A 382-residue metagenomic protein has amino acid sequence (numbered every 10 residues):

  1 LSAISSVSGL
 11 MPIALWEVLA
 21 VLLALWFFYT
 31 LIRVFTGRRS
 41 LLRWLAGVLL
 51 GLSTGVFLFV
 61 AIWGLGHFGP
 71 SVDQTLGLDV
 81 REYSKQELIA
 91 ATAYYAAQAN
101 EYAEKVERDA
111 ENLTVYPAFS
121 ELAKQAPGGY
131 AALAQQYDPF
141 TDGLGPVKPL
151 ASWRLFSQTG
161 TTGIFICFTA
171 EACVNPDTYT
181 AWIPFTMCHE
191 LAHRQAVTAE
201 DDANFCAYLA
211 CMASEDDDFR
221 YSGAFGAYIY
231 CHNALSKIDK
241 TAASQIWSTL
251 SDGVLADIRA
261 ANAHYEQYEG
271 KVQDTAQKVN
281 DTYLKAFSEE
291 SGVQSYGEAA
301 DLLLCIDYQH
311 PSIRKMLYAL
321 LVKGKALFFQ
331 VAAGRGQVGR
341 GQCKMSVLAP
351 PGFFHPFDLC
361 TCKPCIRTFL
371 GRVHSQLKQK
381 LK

Functional and structural regions predicted by a protein language model:
L1-R33: Membrane-embedded alpha-helical segments of integral membrane proteins
P12, F185-V197, N204, Y208: Active-site recognition of the HExxH zinc-binding catalytic motif
F28-Y29, L42-D73: Transmembrane alpha-helices and immediately adjacent membrane-cytoplasm interface residues in multi-pass integral
G66-A132: Membrane-interface segments at or immediately adjacent to transmembrane helices that form the boundary between
A110-P176, T180: Auxiliary, metal-adjacent structural segments of Zn-dependent hydrolase domains
T198-A242: Post-HExxH zinc-binding segment in Zn-dependent metallohydrolases
D252-L321: Pan-zinc metallopeptidase signature
C343, C360-C365: Cysteine-centered motifs
